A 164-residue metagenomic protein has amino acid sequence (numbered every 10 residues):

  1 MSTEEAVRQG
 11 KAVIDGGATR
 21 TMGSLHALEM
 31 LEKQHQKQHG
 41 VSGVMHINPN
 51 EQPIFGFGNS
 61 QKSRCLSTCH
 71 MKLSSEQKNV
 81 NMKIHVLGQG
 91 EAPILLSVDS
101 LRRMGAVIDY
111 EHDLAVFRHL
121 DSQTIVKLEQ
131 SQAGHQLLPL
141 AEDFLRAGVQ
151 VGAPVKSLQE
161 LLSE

Functional and structural regions predicted by a protein language model:
S2, E29-E32, Q36-G40, S60 (+4 more regions): Glycine-centered secondary-structure boundary/capping sites
S2-N48, M82-H85, G90-S97: Aspartyl protease active-site motif detector
R8, D15, Q38-V41, I54-G56 (+5 more regions): Intrinsically disordered, low-complexity segments enriched in small/polar residues
Q38-C65: Non-catalytic N-lobe/flap surface of aspartyl protease domains
N48-P49, C65-E164: Aspartic protease core domain of the pepsin/retropepsin superfamily
